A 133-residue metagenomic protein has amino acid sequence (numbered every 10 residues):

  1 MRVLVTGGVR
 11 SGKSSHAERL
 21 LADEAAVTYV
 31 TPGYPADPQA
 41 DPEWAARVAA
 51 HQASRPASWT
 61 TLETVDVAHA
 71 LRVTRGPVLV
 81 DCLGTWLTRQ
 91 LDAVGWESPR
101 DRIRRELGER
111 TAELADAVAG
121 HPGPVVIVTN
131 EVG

Functional and structural regions predicted by a protein language model:
R2, T6, S14-E18, P77 (+3 more regions): Functionally constrained cores in energy, signaling, and assembly domains
R2-V73: Conserved P-loop
V3-V5, V27, G76-C82, V125-I127: Generic beta-sheet signal
Y34-D37, G84-W86, V132-G133: Conserved nucleotide-binding/hydrolysis micro-motifs of P-loop NTPases
A36-P42, A46, V78, R102-R105 (+1 more regions): Residues at secondary-structure transition points
A53-E106: Helix-adjacent hinge/juxtasegments
R89-G133: Replace "adjacent to P-loop NTPase cores in ATP/GTP-dependent enzymes" with "adjacent to NTP-binding cores
